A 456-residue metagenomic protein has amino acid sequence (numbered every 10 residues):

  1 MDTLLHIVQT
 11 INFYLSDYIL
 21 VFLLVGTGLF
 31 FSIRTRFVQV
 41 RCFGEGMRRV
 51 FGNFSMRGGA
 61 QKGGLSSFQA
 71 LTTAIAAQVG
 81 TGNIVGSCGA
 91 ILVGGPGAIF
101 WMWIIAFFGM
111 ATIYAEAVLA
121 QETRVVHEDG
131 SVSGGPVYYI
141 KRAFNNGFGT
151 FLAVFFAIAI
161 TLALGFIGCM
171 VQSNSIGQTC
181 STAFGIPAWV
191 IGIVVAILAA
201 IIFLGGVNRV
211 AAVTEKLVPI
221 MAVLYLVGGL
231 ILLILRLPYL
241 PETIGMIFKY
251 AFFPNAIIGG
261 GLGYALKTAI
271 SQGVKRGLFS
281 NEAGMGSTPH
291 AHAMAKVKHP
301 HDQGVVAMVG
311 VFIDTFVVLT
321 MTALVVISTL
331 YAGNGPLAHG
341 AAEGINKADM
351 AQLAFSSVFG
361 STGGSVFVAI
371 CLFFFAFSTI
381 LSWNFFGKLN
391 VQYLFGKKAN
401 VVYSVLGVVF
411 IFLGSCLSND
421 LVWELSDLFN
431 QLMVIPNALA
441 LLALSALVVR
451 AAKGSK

Functional and structural regions predicted by a protein language model:
M1-T81, I91-A98, G109, F412 (+2 more regions): N-terminal alpha-helical transmembrane segments of multi-pass membrane transport and channel/translocase proteins
T3-L4, R34-Q39, G82-S87, L164-I176 (+5 more regions): Transmembrane helix-loop junctions in multi-pass membrane proteins
L23-F30, V38-M47, F156, S173-C180 (+3 more regions): Membrane-interface loop-to-helix entry segments
T27-S32, I105-G130, V137, K141-N174 (+3 more regions): Helix-loop-helix module between adjacent transmembrane segments
F37-L65, G89, G95-P96, A111-G147 (+4 more regions): Flexible loop linkers connecting adjacent transmembrane helices in multi-pass alpha-helical membrane transporters
G58-V93, L119-E122, E128-V137, K141-A143 (+2 more regions): Alpha-helical membrane segments and immediately flanking helix-loop junctions that form or couple to the substrate/ion
F108-E116, I193-V207, V218-P238, S271 (+3 more regions): Selective recognition of specific alpha-helical transmembrane segments in multi-pass small-molecule
A115-E128, L230-M246, P254-G261, M294-V297 (+3 more regions): Extracellular/periplasmic helix-exit of transmembrane alpha-helices
